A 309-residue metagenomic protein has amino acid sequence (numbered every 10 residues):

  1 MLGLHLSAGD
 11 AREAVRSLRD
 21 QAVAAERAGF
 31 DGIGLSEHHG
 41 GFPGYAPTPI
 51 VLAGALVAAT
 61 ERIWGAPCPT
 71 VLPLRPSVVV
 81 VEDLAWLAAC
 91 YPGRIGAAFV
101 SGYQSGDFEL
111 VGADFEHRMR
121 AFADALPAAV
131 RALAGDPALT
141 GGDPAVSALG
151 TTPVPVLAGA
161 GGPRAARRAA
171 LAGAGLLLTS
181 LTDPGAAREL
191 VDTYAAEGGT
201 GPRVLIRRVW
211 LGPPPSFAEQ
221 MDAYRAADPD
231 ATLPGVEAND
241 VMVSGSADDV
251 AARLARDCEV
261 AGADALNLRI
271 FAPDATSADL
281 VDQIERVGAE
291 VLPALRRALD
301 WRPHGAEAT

Functional and structural regions predicted by a protein language model:
M1-T60, W64, V154, A306-T309: N-terminal beta1-alpha1-beta2 module of alpha/beta enzyme domains
L2, P76-G175, G185-D192: Internal, glycine-rich beta/alpha segment that forms the wall or movable "lid" of small-molecule/cofactor binding
L2-L6, I33-L35, G65-P67, I95-F99 (+4 more regions): Hydrophobic faces of well-ordered beta-strands that scaffold small-molecule active sites in alpha/beta enzyme cores
L4-R16, T70-V78, G150-A160, E237-D248: Active-site mouth loops of central-metabolism enzymes
R12-A24, D83, A160-R167, A247-D257: Short, acidic/polar
A25, G29, E37, L56 (+6 more regions): Conserved, mostly hydrophobic/aromatic
A46-P67, A121, A125, E285-W301: Alpha-helix-loop-beta-strand connector modules within alpha/beta enzyme cores
V111, E116-V146, G185-A265, R269-S277 (+3 more regions): An alpha-helical appendage that flanks or caps ligand/catalytic pockets
